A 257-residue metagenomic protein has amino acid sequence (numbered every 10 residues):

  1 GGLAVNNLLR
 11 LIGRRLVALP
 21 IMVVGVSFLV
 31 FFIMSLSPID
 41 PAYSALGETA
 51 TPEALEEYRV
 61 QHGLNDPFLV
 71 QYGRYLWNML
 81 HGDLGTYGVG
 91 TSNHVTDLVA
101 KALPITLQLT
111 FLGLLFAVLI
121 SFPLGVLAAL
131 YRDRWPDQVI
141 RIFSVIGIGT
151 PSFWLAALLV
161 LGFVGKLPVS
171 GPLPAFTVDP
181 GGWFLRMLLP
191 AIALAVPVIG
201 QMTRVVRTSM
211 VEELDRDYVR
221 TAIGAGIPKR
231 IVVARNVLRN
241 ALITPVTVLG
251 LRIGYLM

Functional and structural regions predicted by a protein language model:
G2-V5, N65-F122: An internal, D/E-rich "acidic patch" concept
N6-L11, V99, L103-P136, S152 (+1 more regions): Alpha-helical transmembrane segments of integral membrane proteins, especially multi-pass inner/plasma-membrane
R10, G47, E57-V60, R74 (+7 more regions): Short amphipathic alpha-helical coupling elements at transmembrane boundaries
G13-V23: N-terminal signal-anchor/signal peptide hydrophobic helix marking the start of the first transmembrane segment
M22-G73, F163-R186: Hydrophobic alpha-helical transmembrane segments of membrane transport/permease proteins and related membrane-embedded
L29-L36, D66, R74-W77, I142-G171 (+2 more regions): Membrane-water interface segments at the C-terminal ends of transmembrane alpha-helices in multi-pass inner-membrane
S35, E48, V126-L130, L161 (+3 more regions): Transmembrane helix-loop junction
S37-I39, V89, A128-D133, F163-P168 (+1 more regions): Short helix-capping/hinge motifs at transmembrane helix termini and TM-loop junctions
